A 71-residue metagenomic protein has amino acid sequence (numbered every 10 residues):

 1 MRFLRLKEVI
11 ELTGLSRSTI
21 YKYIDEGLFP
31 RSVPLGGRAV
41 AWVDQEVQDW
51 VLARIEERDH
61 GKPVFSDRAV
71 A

Functional and structural regions predicted by a protein language model:
M1-G14, S18-L28, L35-V40, D44-A71: Basic Lys/Arg-rich amphipathic helical interaction modules
